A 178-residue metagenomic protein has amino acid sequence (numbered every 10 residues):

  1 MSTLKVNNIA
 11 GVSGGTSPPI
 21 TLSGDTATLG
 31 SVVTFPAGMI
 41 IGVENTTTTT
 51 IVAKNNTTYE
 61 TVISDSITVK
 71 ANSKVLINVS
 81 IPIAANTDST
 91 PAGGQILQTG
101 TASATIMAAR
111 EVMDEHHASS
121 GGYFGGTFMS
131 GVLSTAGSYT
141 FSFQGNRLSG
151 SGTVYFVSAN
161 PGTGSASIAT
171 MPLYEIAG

Functional and structural regions predicted by a protein language model:
M1, V12-G14, T21, G38 (+4 more regions): A generic structural signal for short, solvent-exposed coil/turn residues that cap or connect secondary-structure
M1-S2, N7-N8, N56-T57, S120: Mixed-charge, polar/low-complexity N-terminal
T3-I51, G178: Glycine-rich, low-complexity segments
T47-N55, T68-G178: Terminal beta-strand-rich extracellular "head" domains that mediate receptor/glycan or other ligand binding
Y59-V62: Short, solvent-exposed loop/turn segments enriched in Ser/Thr/Gly
